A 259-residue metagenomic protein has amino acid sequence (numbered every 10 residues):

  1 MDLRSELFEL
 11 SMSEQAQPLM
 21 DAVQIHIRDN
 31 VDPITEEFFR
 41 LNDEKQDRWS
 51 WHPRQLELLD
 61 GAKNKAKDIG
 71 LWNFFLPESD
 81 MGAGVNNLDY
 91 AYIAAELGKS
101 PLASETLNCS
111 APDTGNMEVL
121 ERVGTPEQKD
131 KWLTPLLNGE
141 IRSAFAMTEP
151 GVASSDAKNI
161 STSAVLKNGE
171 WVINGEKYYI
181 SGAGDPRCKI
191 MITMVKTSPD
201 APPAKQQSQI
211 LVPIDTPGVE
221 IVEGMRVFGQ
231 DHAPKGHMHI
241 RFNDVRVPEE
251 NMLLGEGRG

Functional and structural regions predicted by a protein language model:
M1-A111, R122, E127-K131, P135: Amphipathic, small/basic residue-rich leader segments at the start of a protein or domain
G70, I93-K99, M194-K196, V212-P217 (+1 more regions): Short Ser/Thr-interspersed hydrophobic loop/turn segments at strand-loop and sheet-helix junctions that line or gate
M117-V123, F145-A146, D200: Flexible, glycine-rich active-site loops centered on histidine and acidic residues that chelate a metal or position
G139-T148: A short, Trp-centered hydrophobic/proline-enriched beta-strand micro-motif
G151-S155, G182-P186, P199-A201, F228-G236: Short Gly/Pro-enriched turn/cap motifs at secondary-structure boundaries
T162-V165: A structural signal for short hydrophobic beta-strand segments in well-ordered beta-sheet cores
G169-E170, N174-V222: A short core secondary-structure module
I214-G259: A glycine-rich, basic-preceded beta-loop-alpha segment at the flavin cofactor/substrate interface of flavin-utilizing
